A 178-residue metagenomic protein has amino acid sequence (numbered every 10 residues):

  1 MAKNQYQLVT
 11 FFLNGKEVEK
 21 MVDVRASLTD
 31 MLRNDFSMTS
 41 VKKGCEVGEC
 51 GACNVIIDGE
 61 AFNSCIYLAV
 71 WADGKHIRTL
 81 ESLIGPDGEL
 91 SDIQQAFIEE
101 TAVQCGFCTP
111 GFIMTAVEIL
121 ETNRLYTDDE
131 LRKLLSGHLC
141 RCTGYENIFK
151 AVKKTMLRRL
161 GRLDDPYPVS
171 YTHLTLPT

Functional and structural regions predicted by a protein language model:
M1-L174: Signature of N-terminal electron-transfer/Fe-S-associated modules in redox systems
